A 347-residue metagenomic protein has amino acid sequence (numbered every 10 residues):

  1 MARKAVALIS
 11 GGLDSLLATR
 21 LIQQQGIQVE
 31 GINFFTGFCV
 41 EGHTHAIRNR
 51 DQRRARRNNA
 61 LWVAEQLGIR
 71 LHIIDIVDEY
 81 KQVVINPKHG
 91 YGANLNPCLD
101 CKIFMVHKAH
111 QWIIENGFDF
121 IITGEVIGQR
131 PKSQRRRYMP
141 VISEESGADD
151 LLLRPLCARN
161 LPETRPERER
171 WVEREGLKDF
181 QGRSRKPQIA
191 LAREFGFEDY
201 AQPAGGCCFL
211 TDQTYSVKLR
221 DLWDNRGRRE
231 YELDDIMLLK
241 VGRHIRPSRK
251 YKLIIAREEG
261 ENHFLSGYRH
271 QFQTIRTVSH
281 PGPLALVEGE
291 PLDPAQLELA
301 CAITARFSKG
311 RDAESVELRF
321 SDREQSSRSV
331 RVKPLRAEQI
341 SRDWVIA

Functional and structural regions predicted by a protein language model:
M1-E194, Q325-S327, K333-I340, V345-A347: ATP-dependent adenylation/nucleotidyltransferase module used to activate substrates
E145-A347: AMP-forming adenylation/ATP pyrophosphatase catalytic core
